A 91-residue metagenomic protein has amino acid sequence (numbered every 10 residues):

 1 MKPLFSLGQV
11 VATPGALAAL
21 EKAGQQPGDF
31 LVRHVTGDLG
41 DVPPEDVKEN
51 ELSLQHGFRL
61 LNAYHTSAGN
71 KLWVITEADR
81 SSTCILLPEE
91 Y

Functional and structural regions predicted by a protein language model:
M1-L61: Compact soluble domain cores
Q55-Y91: Short, compact, well-ordered microdomains
